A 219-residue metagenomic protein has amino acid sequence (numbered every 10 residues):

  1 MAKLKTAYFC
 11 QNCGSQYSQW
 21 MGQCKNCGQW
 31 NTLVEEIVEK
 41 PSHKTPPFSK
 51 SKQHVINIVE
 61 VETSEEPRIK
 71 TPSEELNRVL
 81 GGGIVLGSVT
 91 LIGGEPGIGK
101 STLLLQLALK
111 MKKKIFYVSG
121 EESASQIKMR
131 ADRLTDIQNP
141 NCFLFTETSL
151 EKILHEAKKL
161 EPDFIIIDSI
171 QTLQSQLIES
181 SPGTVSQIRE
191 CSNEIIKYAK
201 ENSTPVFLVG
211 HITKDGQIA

Functional and structural regions predicted by a protein language model:
A2-K5, Q16-T90, L109-K110, K114-Y117: Detector for small/aliphatic-rich hydrophobic stretches
G87, E95-I98, T102-I196: Conserved inter-motif catalytic segment of the P-loop NTP-binding fold
I166-I167, T204-H211: Structural recognition of the conserved hydrophobic beta-strand(s) that form the central parallel beta-sheet of P-loop
K214-A219: Short, electropositive alpha-helical surface patch
